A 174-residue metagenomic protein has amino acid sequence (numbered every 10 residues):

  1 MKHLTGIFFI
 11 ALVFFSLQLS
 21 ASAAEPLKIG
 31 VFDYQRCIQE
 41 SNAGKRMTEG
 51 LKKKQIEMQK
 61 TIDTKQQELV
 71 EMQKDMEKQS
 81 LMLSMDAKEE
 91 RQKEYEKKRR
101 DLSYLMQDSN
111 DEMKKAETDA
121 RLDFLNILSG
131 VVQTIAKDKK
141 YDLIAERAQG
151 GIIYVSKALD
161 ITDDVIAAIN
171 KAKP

Functional and structural regions predicted by a protein language model:
M1-F8: Bacterial N-terminal signal peptides that target proteins for export
V13-S22: C-terminal segment of classical bacterial N-terminal signal peptides
A24-K139, L143-Q149, A172-P174: Amphipathic alpha-helical segments
V155-K157: Short, exposed beta-strand-loop hairpins at the edges of beta-sheets in extracellular/periplasmic proteins
